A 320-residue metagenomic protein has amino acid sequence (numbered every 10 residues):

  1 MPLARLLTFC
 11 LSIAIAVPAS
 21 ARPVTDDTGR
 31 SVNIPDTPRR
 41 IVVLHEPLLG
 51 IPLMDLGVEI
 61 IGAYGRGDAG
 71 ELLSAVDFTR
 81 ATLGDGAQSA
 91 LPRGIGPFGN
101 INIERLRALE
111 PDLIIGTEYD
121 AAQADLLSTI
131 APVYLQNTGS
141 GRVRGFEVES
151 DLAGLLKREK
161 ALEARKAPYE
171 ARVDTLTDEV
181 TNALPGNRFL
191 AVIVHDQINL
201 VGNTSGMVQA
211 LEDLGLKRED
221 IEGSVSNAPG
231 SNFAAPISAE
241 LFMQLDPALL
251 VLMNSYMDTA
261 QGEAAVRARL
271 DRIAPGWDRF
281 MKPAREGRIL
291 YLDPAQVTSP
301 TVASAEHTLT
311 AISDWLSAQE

Functional and structural regions predicted by a protein language model:
R5-A16: Bacterial N-terminal signal peptides
V17-M54, K160-V192, N254-A265, R285 (+1 more regions): Bacterial Sec-exported substrate-binding components of ABC uptake systems
D27-G29, G94-N102, S226-I237: Short helix-initiation/N-cap motifs at beta->coil->alpha
L49-R105: A short, structured surface patch at a secondary-structure boundary
D68-L73, T138-S150, N187-E212, M257-A264: Extracytoplasmic ligand-binding site segments that recognize negatively charged/polar headgroups
I103, R107-G116, P132, F242 (+1 more regions): Proline-aspartate-enriched helix->loop->beta-strand connector
G154, D178-E179, A183, A248-E320: Structured C-terminal subdomain patch of bacterial secreted/periplasmic proteins
N203-F233: Alpha-helical, coiled-coil/dimerization segments enriched in small aliphatic residues
